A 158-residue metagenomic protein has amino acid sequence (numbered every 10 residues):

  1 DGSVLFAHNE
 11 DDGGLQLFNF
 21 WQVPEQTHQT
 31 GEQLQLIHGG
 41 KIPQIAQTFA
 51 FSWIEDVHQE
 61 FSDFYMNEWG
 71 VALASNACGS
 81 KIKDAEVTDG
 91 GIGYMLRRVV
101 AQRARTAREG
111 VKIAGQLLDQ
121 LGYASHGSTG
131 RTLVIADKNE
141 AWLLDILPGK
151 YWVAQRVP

Functional and structural regions predicted by a protein language model:
D1-G93, I113-P158: A contiguous strand-loop segment
M95-A104: Second-shell loop/turn segments in exported
